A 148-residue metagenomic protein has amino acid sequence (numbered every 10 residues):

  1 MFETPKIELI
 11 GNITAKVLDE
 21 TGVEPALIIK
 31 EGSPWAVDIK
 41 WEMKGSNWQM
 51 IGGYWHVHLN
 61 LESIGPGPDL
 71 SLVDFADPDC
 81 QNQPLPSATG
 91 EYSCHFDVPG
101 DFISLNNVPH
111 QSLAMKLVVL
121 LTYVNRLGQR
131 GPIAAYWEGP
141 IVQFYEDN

Functional and structural regions predicted by a protein language model:
M1-T14, A76-Q81, Y123-N148: Short beta-strand elements
L9, E20, K30, P34 (+4 more regions): Intrinsically disordered, low-complexity segments enriched in small/polar residues
V17-H56: Contiguous beta-strand segments within globular domains
I29-S33, I51, P86-A88, P109-L113: A generic structural micro-feature
W35-K40, W55-E62, Y92-Q143: Internal, hydrophobic beta-strand segments that form the core of beta-sheet-rich folds
Q49-A76: Structured domain cores in non-transmembrane regions
P66-N107: Extended, solvent-exposed segments with strong compositional bias
